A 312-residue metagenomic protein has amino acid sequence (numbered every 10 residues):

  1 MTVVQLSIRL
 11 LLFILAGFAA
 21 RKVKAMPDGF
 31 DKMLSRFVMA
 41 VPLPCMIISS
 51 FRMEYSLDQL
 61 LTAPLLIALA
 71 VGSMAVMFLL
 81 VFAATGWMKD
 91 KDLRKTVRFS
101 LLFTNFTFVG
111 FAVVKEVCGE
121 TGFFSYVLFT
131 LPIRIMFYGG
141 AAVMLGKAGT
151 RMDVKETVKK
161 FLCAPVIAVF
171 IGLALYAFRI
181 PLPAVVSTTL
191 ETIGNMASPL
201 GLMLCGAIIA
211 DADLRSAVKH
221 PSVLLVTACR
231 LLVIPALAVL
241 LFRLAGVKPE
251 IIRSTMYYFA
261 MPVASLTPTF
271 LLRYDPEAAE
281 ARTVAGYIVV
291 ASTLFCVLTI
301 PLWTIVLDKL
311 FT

Functional and structural regions predicted by a protein language model:
M1-T312: Alpha-helical transmembrane segments of multi-pass small-molecule/ion transporters
